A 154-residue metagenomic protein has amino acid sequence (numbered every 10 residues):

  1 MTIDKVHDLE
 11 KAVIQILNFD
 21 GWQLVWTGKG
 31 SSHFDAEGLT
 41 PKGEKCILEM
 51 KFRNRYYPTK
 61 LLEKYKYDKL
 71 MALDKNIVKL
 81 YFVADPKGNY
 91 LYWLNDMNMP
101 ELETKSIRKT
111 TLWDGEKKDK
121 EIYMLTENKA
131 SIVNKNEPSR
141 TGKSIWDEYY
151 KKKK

Functional and structural regions predicted by a protein language model:
M1-G28: Acidic-basic catalytic patches of nuclease active cores, encompassing PD-(D/E)XK and other metal-cofactor nuclease
F19-W22, L39-K42, K75-V78, D85-K154: Non-catalytic C-terminal interaction segments of nucleic acid-processing enzymes
S32: Beta-rich catalytic cores
A36-G38, K42-Y56: Conserved catalytic cores of phosphodiester-cleaving nucleases, focusing on short active-site segments
I47, Y81-V83: Structural beta-sheet core signal
N54-Y67: Active-site-adjacent loop/helix micro-motif of nuclease/hydrolase catalytic cores
